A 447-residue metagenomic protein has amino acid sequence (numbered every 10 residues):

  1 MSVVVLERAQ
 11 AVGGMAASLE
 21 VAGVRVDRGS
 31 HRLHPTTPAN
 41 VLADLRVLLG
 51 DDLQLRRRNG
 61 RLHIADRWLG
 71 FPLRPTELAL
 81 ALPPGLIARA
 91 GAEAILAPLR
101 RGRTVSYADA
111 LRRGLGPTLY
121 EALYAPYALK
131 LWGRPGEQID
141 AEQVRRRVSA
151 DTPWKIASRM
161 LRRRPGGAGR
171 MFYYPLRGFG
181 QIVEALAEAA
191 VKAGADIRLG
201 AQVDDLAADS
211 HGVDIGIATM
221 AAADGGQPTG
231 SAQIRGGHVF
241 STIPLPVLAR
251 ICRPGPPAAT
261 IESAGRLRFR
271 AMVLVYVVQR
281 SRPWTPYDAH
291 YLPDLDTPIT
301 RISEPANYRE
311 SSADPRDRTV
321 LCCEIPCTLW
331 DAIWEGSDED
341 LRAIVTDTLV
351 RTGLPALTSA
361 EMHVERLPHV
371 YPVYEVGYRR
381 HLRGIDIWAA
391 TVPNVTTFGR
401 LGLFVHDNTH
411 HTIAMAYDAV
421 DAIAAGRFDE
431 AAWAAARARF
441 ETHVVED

Functional and structural regions predicted by a protein language model:
M1-V21: Glycine-rich FAD pyrophosphate-binding loop
A22-L99, R146: Dinucleotide-binding Rossmann-like beta1-alpha1 core, especially the glycine-rich loop that anchors the ADP
Q54, D196-R198, A360-H363, T396: General small-molecule cofactor/ligand-binding pocket signal
R67, P83-V213: Active-site/ligand-binding neighborhood in enzyme catalytic cores
A201-G353, L357, D386, A431-A435 (+2 more regions): Mid-domain catalytic core of redox enzymes that form a hydrophobic substrate pocket/lid adjacent to a catalytic redox
V376-D447: C-terminal lid/capping helical subdomain adjacent to the catalytic/cofactor pocket in oxidative enzymes
